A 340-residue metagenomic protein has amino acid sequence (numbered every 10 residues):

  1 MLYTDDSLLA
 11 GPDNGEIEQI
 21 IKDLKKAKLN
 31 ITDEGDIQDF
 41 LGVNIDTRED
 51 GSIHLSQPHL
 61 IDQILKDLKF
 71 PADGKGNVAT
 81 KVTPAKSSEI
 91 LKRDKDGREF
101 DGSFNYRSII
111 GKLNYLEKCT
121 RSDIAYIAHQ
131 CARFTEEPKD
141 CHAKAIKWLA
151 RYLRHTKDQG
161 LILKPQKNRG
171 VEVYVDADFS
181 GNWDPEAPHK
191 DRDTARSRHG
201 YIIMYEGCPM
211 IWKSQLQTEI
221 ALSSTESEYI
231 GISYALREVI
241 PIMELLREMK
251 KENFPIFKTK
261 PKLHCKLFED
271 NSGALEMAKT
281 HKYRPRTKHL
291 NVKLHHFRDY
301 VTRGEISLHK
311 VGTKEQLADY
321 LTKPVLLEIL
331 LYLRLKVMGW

Functional and structural regions predicted by a protein language model:
M1-L29, D46-S56, R133-D140, Y234 (+1 more regions): Catalytic palm subdomain of template-directed nucleic-acid polymerases, centered on the conserved carboxylate motif
L2-T4, F40, R196-R198: Short, solvent-exposed loop/turn segments at the edges of secondary structure
I31-P58, S88-E89, E269-G273: Short, conserved secondary-structure transition motifs
S52, I64-W340: Divalent metal-binding acidic/histidine catalytic loops
